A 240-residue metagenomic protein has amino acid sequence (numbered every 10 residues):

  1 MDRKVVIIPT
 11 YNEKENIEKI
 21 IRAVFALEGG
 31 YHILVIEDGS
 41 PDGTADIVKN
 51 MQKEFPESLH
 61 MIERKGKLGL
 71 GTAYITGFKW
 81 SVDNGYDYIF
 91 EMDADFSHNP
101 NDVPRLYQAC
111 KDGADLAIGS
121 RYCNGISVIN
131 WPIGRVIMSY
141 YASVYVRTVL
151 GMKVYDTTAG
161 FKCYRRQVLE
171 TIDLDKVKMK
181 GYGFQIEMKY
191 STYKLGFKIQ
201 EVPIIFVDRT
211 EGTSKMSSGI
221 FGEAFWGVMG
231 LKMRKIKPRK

Functional and structural regions predicted by a protein language model:
M1-A23: N-proximal low-complexity "stem/linker" segments adjacent to membrane-targeting elements
R3-V5, H32, E187: Cell-envelope/extracellular polymer assembly enzymes that use nucleotide-activated donors
R3-V5, N101, Q108, D112 (+1 more regions): Terminal low-complexity segments of carbohydrate-biosynthetic enzymes
E15-K19, D42-M51: Acidic helix N-cap motif at the loop->helix transition within catalytic regions of sugar-transfer enzymes
I21, G30-S40, I62-E63, M92: Short beta-strand/loop segment that forms part of the nucleotide-sugar
E37-D46, F96: A conserved acidic beta->alpha catalytic loop
I62-D83, Y88, P100-Y182, R209-W226: Acceptor/aglycone-binding surface of glycosyltransferases and processive sugar-polymer synthases
M152-K153, K176-K180, K189-F206: Catalytic donor-sugar/metal-binding loop of nucleotide-sugar-dependent glycosyltransferases
